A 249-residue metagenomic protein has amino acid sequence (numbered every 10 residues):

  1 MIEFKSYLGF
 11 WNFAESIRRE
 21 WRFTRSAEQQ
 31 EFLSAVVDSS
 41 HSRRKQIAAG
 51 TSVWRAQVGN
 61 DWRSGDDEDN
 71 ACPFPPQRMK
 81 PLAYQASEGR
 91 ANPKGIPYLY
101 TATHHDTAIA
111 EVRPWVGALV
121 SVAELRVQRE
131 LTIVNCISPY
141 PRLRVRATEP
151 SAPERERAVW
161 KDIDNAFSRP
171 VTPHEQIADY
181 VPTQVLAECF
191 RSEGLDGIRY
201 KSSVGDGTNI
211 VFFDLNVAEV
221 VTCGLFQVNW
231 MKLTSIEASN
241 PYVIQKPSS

Functional and structural regions predicted by a protein language model:
M1-N92, P114-S249: Active-site and NAD+-binding cores of ADP-ribose-processing enzymes
I96-T101: A short, exposed loop/beta-hairpin motif centered on an aromatic-Gly-Thr core
T103-H104, S203: Fold-independent oxyanion-binding glycine-rich loops and adjacent beta-strand/coil segments at enzyme active sites
H105-V116: Short active-site loop/helix that positions an aromatic residue
